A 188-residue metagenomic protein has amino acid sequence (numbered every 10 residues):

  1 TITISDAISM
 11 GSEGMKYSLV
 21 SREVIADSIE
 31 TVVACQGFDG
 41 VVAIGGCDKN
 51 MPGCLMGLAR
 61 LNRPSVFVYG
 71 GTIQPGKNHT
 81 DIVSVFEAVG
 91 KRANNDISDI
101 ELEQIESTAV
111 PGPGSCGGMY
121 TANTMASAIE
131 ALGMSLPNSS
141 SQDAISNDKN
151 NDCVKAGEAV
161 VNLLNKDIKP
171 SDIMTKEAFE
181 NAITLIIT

Functional and structural regions predicted by a protein language model:
T1-V20: Anionic-ligand anchoring segments at beta-strand to alpha-helix junctions in alpha/beta enzyme folds, i.e., glycine
S18-T188: Active-site cavity-forming subdomains of large catalytic enzyme subunits
